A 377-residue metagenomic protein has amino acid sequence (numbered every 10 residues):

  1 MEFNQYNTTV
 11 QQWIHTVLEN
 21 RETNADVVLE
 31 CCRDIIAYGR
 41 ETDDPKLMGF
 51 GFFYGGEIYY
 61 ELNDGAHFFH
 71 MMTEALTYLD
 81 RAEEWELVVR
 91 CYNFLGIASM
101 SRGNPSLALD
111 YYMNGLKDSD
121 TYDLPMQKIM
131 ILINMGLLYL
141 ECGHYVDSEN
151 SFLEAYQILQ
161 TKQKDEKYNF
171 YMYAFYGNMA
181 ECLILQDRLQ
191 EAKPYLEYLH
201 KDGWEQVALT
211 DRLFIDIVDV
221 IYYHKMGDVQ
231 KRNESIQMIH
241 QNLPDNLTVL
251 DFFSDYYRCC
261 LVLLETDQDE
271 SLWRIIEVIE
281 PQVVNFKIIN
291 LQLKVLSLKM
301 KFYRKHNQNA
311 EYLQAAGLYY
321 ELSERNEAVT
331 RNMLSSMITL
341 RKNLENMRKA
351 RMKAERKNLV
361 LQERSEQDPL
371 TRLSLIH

Functional and structural regions predicted by a protein language model:
M1, V17-C31, I36-D43, M48-L359: Regulatory sensory/coupling modules that transmit signals to nucleotide-handling catalytic cores
M1-T8: TPR-adjacent "capping" and linker segments in tetratricopeptide-repeat scaffold/adaptor proteins
V10-I14, L18: Short terminal alpha-helical segments
Q362-H377: Conserved nucleotide-binding and Mg2+-coordinating catalytic segments in signaling enzymes
